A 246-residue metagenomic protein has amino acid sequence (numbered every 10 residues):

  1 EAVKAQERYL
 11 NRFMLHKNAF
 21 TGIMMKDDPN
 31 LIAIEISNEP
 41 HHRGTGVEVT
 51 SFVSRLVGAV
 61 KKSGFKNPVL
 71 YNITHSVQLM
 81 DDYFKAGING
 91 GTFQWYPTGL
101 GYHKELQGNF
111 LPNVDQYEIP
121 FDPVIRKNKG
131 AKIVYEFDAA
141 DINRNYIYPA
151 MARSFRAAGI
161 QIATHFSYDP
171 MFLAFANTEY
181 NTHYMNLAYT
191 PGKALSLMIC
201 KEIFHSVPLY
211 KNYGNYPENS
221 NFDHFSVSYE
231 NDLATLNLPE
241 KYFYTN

Functional and structural regions predicted by a protein language model:
E1-I88: Active-site mouth of glycoside hydrolases
I36-E39, T74-S76, Y96, F137-D138 (+1 more regions): Active-site beta-loop-alpha junctions enriched in small/polar residues
T45-E48, G101-L106, N145: Short, solvent-exposed loop/turn and secondary-structure capping segments
T50-R55, N109-I119, N145-A150: Well-ordered, non-membrane alpha-helical segments in soluble/globular domains
V69-L70, M80-D141: Glycoside hydrolase catalytic-domain groove-lining segments
D141-D223, E230-L233: Substrate-binding cleft of secreted/luminal carbohydrate-active enzymes
A234-N246: Extended non-globular C-terminal regions
